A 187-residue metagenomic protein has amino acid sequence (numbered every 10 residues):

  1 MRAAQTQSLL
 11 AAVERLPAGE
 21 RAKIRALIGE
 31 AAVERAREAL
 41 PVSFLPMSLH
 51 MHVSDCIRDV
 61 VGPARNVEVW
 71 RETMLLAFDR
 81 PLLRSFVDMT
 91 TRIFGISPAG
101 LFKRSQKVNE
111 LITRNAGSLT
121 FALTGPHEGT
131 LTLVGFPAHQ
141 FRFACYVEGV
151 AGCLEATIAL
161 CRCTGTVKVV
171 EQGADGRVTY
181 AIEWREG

Functional and structural regions predicted by a protein language model:
M1-N66: N-terminal leader/assembly segments
A3-T6, L10, E110-V147, A151 (+1 more regions): Short terminal or interdomain "cap/linker" segment that borders an active site or interface and mediates
A18-A22, V33-E34, A99, L111-S118 (+1 more regions): Intrinsically disordered or highly flexible coil/loop and linker segments, enriched in small and charged/polar residues
E20-A32, R71-E72, R92, K103 (+1 more regions): Short alpha-helical "patches" and their helix-cap loops
E30-R37, F78-P81, G173-R185: Short, mixed-charge aromatic SLiMs
V42-G149: Amphipathic interaction/junction segments at domain boundaries or subunit interfaces
